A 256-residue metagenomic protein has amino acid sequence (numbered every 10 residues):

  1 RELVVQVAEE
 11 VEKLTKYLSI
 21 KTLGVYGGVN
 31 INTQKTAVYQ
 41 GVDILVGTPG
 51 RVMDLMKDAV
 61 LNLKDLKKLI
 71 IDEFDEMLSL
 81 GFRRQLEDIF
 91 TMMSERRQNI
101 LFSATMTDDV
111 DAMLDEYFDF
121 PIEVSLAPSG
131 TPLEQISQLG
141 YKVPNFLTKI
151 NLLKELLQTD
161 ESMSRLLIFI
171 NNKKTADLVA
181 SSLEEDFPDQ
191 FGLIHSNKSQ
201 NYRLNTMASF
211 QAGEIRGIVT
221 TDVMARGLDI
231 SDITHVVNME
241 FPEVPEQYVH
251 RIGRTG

Functional and structural regions predicted by a protein language model:
R1-G256: Conserved helicase RecA-like core
